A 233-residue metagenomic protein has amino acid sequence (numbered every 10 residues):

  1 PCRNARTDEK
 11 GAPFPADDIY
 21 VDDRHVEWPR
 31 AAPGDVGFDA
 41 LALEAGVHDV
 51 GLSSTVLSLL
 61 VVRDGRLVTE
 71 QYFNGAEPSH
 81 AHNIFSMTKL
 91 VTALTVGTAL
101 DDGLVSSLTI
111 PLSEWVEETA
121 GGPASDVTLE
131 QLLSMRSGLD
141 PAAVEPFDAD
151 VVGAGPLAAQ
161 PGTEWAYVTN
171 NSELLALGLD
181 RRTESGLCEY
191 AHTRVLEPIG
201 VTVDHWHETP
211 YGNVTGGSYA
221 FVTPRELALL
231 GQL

Functional and structural regions predicted by a protein language model:
P1-E77, H82, L100-S106: N-terminal leader/targeting segments and the immediately adjacent pre-domain N-terminus
V36, A40-L43, S54-T55, A81-T88 (+9 more regions): Solvent-exposed, acidic/flexible segments
V47-G51, G97-L100, S113, E130-S134 (+5 more regions): Non-transmembrane alpha-helical segments in soluble domains of secreted/periplasmic/extracellular proteins
S58-V61, L67-E70, F85, Q131-S134 (+4 more regions): Structural recognition of the beta-strand scaffold that forms the well-ordered cores of secreted hydrolase catalytic
G65, H82-L108, L132, L175-L179 (+1 more regions): Active-site SXXK
R66-Q71, S113, L133-P161, W165-Y167 (+1 more regions): Short, charged, amphipathic alpha-helices and their helix-cap/turn boundaries
E77-P78, P156-P161, N171-L174, T209-G216: Flexible glycine/proline-enriched surface loops and loop-helix/loop-strand junctions
N83, D102-S137, T183-V222: Active-site helix/loop module of the DD-peptidase/beta-lactamase fold, centered on the serine-lysine SxxK catalytic
